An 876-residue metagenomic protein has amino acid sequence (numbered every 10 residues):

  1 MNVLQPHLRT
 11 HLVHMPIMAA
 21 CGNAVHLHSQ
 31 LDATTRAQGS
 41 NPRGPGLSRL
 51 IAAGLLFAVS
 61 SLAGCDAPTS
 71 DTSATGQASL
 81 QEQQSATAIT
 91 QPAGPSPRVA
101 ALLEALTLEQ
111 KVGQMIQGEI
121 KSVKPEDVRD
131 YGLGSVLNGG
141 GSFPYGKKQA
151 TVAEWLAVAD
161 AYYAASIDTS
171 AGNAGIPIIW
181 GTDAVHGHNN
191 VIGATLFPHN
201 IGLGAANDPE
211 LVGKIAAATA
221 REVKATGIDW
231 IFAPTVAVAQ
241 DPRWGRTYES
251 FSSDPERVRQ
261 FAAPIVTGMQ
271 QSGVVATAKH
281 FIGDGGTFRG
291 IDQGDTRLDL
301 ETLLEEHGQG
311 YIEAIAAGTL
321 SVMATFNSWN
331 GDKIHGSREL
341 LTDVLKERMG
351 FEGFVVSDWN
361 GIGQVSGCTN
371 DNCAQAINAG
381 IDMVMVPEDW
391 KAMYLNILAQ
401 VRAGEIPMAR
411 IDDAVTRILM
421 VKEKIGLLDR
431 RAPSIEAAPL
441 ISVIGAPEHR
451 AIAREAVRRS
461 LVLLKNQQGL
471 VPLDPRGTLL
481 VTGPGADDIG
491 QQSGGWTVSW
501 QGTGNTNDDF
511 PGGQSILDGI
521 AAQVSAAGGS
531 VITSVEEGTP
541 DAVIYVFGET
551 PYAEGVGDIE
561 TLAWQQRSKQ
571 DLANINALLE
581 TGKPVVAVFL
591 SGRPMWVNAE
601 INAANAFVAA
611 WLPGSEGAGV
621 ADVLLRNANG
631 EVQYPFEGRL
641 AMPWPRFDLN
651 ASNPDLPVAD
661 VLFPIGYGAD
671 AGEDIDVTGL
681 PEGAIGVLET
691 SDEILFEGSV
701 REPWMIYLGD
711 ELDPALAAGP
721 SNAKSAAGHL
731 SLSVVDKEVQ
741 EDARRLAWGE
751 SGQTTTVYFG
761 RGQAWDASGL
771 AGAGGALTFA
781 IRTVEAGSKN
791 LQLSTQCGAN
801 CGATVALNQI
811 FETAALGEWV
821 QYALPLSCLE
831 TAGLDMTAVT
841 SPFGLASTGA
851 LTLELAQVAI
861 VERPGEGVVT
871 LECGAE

Functional and structural regions predicted by a protein language model:
H7-M15, A20-I51: Bacterial N-terminal signal peptides that target proteins for export
S61-G64: C-terminal motif of bacterial Sec signal peptides marking the signal peptidase cleavage site
D66-P714: Glycoside hydrolase catalytic-domain context in secreted enzymes
L480-V481, L624, L777-I781, S841-L845: Buried hydrophobic-core signal for structured, non-transmembrane domains
I685-K737, V869-E876: Extracellular carbohydrate-recognition regions
S725-F759: Short carbohydrate-recognition loop motifs
G752-G833, S847-E866: Extracellular ligand-binding interfaces
T831-S841: Noncatalytic modules at the cell exterior or secretory-pathway interfaces, chiefly beta-strand-rich lectin/adhesion
